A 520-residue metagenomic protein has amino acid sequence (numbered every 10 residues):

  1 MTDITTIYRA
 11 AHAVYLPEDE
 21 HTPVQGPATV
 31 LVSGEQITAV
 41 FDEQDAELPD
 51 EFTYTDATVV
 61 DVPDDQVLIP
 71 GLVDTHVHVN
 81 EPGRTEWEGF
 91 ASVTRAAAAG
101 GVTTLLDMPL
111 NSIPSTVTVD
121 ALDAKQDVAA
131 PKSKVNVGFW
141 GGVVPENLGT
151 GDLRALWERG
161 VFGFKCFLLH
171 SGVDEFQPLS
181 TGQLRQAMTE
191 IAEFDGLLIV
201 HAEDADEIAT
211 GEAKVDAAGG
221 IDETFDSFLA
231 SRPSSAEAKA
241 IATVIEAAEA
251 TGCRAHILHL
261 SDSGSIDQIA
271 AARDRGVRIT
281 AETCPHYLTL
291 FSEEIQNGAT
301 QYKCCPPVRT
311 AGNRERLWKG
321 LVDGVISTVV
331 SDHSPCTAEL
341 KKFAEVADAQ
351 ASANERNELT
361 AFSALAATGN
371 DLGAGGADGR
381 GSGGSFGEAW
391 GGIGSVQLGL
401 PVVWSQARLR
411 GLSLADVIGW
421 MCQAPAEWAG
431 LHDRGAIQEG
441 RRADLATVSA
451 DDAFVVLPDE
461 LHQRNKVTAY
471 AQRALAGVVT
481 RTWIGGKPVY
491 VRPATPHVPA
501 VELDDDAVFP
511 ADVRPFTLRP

Functional and structural regions predicted by a protein language model:
M1-F52: N-terminal metal-binding scaffold of metallo-dependent hydrolase/deaminase domains
A11, V30, E35, D65 (+15 more regions): Divalent metal-coordination and catalytic microenvironments
Y54, V59, Q66-K132: Metal-associated gating/positioning segment near the N- to mid-region
P82, M108-K134, G142-L148, A155 (+2 more regions): Active-site loop-to-helix "anion-binding N-cap" substructures in soluble metabolic enzymes
D107, G138-G141, R254-H259: Short catalytic-loop micro-motif centered on adjacent basic/acidic residues
L148-V329, E345-L359, L365-G375: Histidine/acidic residue-rich metal-binding segments in metalloenzymes
D226-T243, A247-R254, Q301-Y302, V322-D323 (+2 more regions): His/Asp/Glu-enriched, well-ordered alpha-helical/loop segment that forms or immediately abuts the divalent-metal
G369, G373, R380-G381, S385 (+1 more regions): C-terminal cap of metal-dependent C-N hydrolases
